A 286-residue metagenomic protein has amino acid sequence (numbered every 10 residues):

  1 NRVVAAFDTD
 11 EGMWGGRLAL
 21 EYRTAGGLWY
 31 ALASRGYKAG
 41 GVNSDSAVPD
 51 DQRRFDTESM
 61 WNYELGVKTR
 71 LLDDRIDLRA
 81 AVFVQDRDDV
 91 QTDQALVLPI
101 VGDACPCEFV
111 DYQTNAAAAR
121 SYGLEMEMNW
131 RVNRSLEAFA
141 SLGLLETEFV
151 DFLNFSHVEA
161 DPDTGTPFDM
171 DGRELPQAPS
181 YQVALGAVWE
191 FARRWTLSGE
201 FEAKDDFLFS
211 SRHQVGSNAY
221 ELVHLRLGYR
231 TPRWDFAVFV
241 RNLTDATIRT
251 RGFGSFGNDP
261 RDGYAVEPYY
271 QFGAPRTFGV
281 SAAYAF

Functional and structural regions predicted by a protein language model:
N1-T24, L153-N154: Signature of Gram-negative outer-membrane beta-barrel scaffolds
W14-L18, D51, W61-L65, Y112 (+4 more regions): Hydrophobic, lipid-facing positions within transmembrane beta-strands of outer-membrane proteins
G16, W29-A31, Y63, I76-A80 (+6 more regions): Transmembrane beta-strands of outer-membrane beta-barrel proteins
L18-Y22, L65-T69, M126-W130, A140 (+4 more regions): Residues on the lipid-exposed face of transmembrane beta-strands in outer-membrane beta-barrel proteins
R23-G36, D56-L124, N129-R131, E137 (+1 more regions): Membrane-embedded beta-barrel scaffold of Gram-negative outer-membrane proteins
A39, V48, L175-R230, R241-D245 (+1 more regions): C-terminal beta-barrel architecture of Gram-negative outer-membrane proteins
V84-D86, E108-S211, S281-A285: Gram-negative outer-membrane beta-barrel transporters
D93, A203-S210, Y229-F286: C-terminal beta-signal and adjacent terminal beta-strands/loops of Gram-negative outer-membrane beta-barrel proteins
